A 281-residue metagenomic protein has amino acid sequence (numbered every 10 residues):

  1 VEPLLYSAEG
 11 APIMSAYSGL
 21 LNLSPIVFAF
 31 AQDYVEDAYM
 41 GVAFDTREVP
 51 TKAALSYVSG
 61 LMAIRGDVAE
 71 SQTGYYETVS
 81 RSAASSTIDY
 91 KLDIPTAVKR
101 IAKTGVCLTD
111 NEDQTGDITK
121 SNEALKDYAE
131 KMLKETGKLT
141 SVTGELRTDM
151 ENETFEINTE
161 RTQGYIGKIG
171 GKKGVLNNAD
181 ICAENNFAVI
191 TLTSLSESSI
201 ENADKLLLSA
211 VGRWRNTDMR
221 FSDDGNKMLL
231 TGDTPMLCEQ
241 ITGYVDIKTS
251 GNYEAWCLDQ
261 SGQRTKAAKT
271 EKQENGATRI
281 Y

Functional and structural regions predicted by a protein language model:
V1-A102: Catalytic-core region of carbohydrate-active enzymes that cleave or remodel glycosidic bonds
S7, S15-S18, S24, S56-S59 (+10 more regions): Generic serine detector
I88-L133: Charge-patterned, long linear interaction tracts outside catalytic cores
T115-Y281: C-terminal beta-sandwich/jelly-roll accessory domains of carbohydrate-active enzymes
